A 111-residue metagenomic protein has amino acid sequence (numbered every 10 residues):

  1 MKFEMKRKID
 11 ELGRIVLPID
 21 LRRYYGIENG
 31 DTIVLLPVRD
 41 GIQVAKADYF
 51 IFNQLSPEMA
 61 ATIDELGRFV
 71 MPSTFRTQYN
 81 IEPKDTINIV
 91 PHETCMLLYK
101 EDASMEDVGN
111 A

Functional and structural regions predicted by a protein language model:
K2-L12, E28, P57-L66, Q78-I81: Acidic/histidine-enriched, beta-strand-rich ligand/metal-binding domains
K2-M5, V38-A60, L98-A111: Intrinsic disorder/low-complexity detector
F3-F52: Acidic (E/D-rich), amphipathic helical modules within compact regulatory domains
R14-G26, L66-Y79: Short beta-strand-centered segments at strand-helix junctions
V16, Q43, T62, V70 (+1 more regions): Conserved beta-strand segments that form the floor/walls of ligand-binding pockets within enzyme and binding domains
G30, K84-T86: Loop/turn positions that initiate beta-strands
